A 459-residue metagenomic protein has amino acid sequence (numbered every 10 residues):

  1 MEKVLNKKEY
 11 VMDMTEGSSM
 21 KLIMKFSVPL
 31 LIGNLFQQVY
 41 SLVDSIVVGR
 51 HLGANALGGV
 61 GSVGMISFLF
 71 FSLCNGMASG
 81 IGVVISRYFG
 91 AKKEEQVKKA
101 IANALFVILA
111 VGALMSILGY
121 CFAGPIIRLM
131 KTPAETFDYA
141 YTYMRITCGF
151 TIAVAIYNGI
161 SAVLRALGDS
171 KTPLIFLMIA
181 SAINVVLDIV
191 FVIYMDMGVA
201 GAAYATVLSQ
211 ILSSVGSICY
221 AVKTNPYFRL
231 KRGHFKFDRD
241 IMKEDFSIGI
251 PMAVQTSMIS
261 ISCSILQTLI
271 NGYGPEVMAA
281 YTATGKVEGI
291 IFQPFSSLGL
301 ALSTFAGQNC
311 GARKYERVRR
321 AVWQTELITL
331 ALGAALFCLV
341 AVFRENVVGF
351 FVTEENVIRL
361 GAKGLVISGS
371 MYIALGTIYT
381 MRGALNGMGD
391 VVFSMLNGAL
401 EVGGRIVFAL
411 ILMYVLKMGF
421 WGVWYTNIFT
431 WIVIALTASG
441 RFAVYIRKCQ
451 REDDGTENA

Functional and structural regions predicted by a protein language model:
M1-S27, I85-I152, Y194-I250, A306-M371 (+1 more regions): Short alpha-helical transmembrane segments in multi-pass integral membrane proteins
M14-L52, M65-G80, V84, L109-S116 (+4 more regions): N-terminal transmembrane alpha-helices
K25-D44, I146, Y157, A180 (+5 more regions): Transmembrane helical elements of multi-pass membrane transporters/channels
L35, V39-G58, I127-A134, V190-M197 (+4 more regions): Helix-terminus/linker motif at the lipid-water interface of multi-pass membrane proteins
L42-S45, I117, G159-V163, A182-V190 (+6 more regions): Alpha-helical transmembrane segments of multipass membrane proteins
A54-M65, M144, A203, P275-I290 (+2 more regions): Small-residue hotspots at the loop-to-helix junctions and early N-terminal turns of transmembrane alpha-helices
L57-I117, V154-P173, A280-R344, L375-N397: Small-residue-rich hydrophobic transmembrane alpha-helices
A78, I146-R165, P173-S181, A202-S217 (+4 more regions): Short runs within selected transmembrane alpha-helices of multi-pass transporters and secretion channels
